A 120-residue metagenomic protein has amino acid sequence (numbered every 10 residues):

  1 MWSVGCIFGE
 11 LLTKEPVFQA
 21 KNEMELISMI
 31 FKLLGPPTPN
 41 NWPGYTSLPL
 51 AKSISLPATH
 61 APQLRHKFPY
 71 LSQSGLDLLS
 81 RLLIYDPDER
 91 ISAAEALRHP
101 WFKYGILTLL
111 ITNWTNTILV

Functional and structural regions predicted by a protein language model:
L11-E15: Hydrophobic anchor on a C-lobe helix of Hanks-type protein kinase catalytic domains
P16-V17, G35-T38, P87, W101: Activation segment of ePK-like protein kinases, specifically the conserved APE
V17-M29, N41-L50: Conserved loop-to-helix junction within protein kinase catalytic domains, corresponding to the end of the activation
L34-R81: C-terminal lobe substrate-recognition/regulatory segment of protein kinase catalytic domains
L79-D86, R90: Short C-terminal capping segment of an alpha-helix within the protein kinase catalytic domain
D88-V120: Regulatory extensions flanking the kinase catalytic core
